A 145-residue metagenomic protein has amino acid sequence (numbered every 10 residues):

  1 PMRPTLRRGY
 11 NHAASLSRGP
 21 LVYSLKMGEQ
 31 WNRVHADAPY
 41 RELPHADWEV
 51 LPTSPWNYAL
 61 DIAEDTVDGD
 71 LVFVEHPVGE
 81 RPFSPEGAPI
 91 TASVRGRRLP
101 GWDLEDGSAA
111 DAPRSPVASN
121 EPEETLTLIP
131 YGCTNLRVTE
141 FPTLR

Functional and structural regions predicted by a protein language model:
M2-R145: C-terminal beta-rich recognition modules with glycine/proline-rich loops and embedded aromatic residues
